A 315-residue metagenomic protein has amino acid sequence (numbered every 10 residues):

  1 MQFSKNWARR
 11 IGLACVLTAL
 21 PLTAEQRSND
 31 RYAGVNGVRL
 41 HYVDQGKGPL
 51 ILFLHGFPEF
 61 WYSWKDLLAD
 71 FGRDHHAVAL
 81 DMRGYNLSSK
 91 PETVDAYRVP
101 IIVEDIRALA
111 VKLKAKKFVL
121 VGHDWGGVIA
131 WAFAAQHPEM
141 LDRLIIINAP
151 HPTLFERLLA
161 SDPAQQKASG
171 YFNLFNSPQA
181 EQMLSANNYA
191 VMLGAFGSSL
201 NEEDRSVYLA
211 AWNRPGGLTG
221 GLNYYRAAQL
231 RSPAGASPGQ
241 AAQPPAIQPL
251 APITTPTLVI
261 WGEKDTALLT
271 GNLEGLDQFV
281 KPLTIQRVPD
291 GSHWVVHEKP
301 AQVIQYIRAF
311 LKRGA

Functional and structural regions predicted by a protein language model:
Q2-L50, R73-H75, K281, Q305-A315: Alpha/beta-hydrolase fold catalytic core
N6, G56, D124, H297-E298: Conserved acidic functional residues
Q26-S28, V38-L40, L50, V78 (+4 more regions): Flexible "cap/lid" subdomain of the alpha/beta-hydrolase fold that forms the substrate-access gate
D44-L87: Conserved HGGG/HGGXW glycine-rich cap/lid loop of the alpha/beta-hydrolase fold
S63, D105, G220, Q302 (+1 more regions): Charged catalytic carboxylate motif
K65, W131-A135, I304: Short, hydrophobic alpha-helix immediately C-terminal to the catalytic nucleophile
D66-A69, R73, A135-Q136, G275-Q278 (+1 more regions): Short, well-ordered alpha-helices that flank and scaffold nucleotide-derived cofactor binding pockets
G291-P300, I304: Catalytic histidine-centered segment of alpha/beta-hydrolase-like enzymes
